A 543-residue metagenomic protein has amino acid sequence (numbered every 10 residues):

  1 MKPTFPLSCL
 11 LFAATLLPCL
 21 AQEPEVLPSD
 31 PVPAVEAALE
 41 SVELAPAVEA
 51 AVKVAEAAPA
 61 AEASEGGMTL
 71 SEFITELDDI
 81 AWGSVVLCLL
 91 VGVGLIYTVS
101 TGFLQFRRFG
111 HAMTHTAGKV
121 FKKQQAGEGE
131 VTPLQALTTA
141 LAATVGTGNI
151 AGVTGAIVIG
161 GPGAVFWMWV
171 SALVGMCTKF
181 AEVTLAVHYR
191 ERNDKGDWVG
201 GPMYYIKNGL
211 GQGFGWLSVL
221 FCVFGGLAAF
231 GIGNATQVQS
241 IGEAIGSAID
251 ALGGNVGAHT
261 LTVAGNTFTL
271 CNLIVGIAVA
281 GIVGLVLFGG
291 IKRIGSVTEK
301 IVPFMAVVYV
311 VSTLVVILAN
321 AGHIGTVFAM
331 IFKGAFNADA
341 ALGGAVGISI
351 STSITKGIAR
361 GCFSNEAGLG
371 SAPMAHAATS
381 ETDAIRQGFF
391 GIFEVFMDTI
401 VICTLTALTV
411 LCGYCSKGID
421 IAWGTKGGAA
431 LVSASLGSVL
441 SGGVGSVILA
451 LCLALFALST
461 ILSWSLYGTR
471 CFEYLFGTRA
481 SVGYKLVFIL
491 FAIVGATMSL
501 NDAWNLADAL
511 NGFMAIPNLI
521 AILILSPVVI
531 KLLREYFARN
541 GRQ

Functional and structural regions predicted by a protein language model:
S8-C9, L16, Q22-T147, I157-A164 (+3 more regions): N-terminal alpha-helical transmembrane segments of multi-pass membrane transport and channel/translocase proteins
L89-M113, V238-I245, L270-F332, T469-F472 (+3 more regions): Membrane-interface loop-to-helix entry segments
Y97-T98, S171-G196, M203, K207-Q239 (+2 more regions): Helix-loop-helix module between adjacent transmembrane segments
S100-Q105, G148-V153, P162, G231-I241 (+6 more regions): Transmembrane helix-loop junctions in multi-pass membrane proteins
F103-P133, G155-V165, W169, C177-Q212 (+5 more regions): Flexible loop linkers connecting adjacent transmembrane helices in multi-pass alpha-helical membrane transporters
Q124-V158, L185-G209, L220-G226, G347-F396: Alpha-helical membrane segments and immediately flanking helix-loop junctions that form or couple to the substrate/ion
V174-E182, G276-I291, V302-G322, T355 (+3 more regions): Selective recognition of specific alpha-helical transmembrane segments in multi-pass small-molecule
F180-R190, D194, S312-M330, A338 (+3 more regions): Extracellular/periplasmic helix-exit of transmembrane alpha-helices
